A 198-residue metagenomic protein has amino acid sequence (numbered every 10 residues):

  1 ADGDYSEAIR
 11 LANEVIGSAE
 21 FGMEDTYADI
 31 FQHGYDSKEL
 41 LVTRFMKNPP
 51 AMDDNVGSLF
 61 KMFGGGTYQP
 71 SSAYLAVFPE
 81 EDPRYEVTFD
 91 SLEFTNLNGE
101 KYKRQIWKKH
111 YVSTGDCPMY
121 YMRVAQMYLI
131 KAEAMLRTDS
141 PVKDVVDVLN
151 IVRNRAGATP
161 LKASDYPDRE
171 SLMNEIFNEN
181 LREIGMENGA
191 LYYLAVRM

Functional and structural regions predicted by a protein language model:
A1-G57, P79-M198: Acidic/polar-rich alpha-helix caps and helix-coil junctions
M62-L75, P79, R84: Short, cationic low-complexity segments
